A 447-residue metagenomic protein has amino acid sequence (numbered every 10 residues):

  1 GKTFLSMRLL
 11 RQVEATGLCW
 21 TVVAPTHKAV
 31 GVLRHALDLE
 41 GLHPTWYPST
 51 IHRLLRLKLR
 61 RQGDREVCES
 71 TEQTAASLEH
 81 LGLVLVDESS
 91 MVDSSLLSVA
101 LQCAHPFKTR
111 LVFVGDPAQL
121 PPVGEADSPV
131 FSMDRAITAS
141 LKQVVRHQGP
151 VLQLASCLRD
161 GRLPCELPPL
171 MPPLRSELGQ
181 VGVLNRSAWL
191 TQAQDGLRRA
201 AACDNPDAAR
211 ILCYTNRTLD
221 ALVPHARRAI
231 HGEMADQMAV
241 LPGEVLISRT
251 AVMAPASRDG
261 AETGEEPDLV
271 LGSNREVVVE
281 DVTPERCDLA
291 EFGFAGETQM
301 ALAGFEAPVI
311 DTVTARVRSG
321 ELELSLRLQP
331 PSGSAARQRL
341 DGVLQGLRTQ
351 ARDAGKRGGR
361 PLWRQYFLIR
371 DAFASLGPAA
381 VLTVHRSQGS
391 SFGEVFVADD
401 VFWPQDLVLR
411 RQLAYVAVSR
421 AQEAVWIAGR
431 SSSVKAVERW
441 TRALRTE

Functional and structural regions predicted by a protein language model:
G1: Conserved glycine(s) of the Walker
F4, R8, Q12-W20, A24-R34 (+5 more regions): Conserved helicase motor core of SF1/SF2 NTP-dependent helicases
V23, Y47, L212, H385: Active-site-adjacent beta-strand anchor residues
P25, D116, Y214, D400 (+1 more regions): Cofactor-binding loop segments of dinucleotide-utilizing enzymes, especially the Rossmann-like FAD- and NAD(P)+-binding
L83-D87, V112, L212-C213, I247 (+1 more regions): Structural motif
P117-R339: Conserved helicase motor core of P-loop NTPases
A290-E447: C-terminal accessory regions
